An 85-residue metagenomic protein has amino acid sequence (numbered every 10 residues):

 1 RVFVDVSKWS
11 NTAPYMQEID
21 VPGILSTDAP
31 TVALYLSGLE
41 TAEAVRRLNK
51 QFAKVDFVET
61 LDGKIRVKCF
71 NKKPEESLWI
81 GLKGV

Functional and structural regions predicted by a protein language model:
R1-V85: Extracellular attachment/recognition segments
